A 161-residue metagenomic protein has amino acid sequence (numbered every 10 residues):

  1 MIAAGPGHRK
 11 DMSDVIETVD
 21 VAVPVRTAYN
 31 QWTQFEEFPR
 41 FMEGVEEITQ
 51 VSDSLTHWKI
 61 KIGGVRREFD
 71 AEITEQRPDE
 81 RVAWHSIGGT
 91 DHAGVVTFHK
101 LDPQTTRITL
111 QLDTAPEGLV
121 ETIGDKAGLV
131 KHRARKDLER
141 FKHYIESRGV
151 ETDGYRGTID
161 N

Functional and structural regions predicted by a protein language model:
I2-H57, R140, Y144-G149, R156-N161: Hydrophobic ligand-binding cavity/cleft-lining segments
G7, E72-E75, A83-H143, T152-G154: Beta-strand/loop substructures that line and gate deep hydrophobic ligand-binding cavities in soluble
D14-T18, L55, E68, R81 (+2 more regions): Intrinsic-disorder/low-complexity, polar/charged segments enriched in Ser/Thr/Lys/Arg/Asp/Glu/Gln
F41-E47, E68-E72, D91-V95: Short small/polar-residue motifs
Q50-H57, Q76-W84: Short, hydrophobic/aromatic-rich segments at coil-to-beta transitions
I60-G64, S86-G88: Short acidic, glycine-rich loop/turn motifs
G63-V65, R81, T97: Non-transmembrane, membrane-adjacent beta-strand/coil modules in membrane-associated proteins and peripheral
